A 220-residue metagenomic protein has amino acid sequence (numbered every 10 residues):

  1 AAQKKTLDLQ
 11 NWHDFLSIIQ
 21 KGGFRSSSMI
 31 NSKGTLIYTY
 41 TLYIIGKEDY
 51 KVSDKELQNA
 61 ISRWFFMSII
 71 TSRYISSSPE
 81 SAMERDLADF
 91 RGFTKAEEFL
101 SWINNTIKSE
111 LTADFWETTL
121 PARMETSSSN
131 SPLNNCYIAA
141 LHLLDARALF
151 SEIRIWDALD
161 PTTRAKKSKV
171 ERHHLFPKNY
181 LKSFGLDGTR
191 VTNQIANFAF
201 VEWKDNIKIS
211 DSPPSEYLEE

Functional and structural regions predicted by a protein language model:
A1-T119: A cross-family structural signal marking well-folded subdomains
A2-T6, R190, E219-E220: Short intrinsically disordered, low-complexity coil segments enriched in acidic
D8, W12, S32-T35, D54 (+3 more regions): Active-site-proximal structural scaffolding
I70-R172, Y180: Intrinsically disordered, low-complexity N-proximal targeting/linker segments that flank membranes
V170, K182-I207: Short beta-strand-alpha-helix junction that forms the catalytic/metal-binding core of metal-dependent nuclease domains
F176: Active-site His/Glu-centered metal-binding helix of metallohydrolases
N179-Y180, D211: Activation segment
W203, I209-E220: Long, cytosolic, alpha-helical-rich C-terminal regions that act as interaction/scaffolding modules
